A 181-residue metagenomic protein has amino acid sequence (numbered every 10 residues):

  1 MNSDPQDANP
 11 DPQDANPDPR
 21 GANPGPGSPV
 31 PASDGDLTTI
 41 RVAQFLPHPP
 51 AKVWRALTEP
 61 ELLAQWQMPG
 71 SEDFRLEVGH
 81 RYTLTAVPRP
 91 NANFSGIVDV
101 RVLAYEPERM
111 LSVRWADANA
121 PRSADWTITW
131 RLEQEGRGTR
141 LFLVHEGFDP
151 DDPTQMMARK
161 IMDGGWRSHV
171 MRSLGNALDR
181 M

Functional and structural regions predicted by a protein language model:
M1-N2, N119, F148-M181: A conserved amphipathic terminal alpha-helix motif
M1-N9, N16-D73, E77: Hydrophobic ligand-binding cavity/cleft-lining segments
R41-V42, E61-I97, Y105, M110: Short beta-edge strand/loop motif at the mouth of beta-sheet-based domains
Q44, I97-A104, W126-E133: Hydrophobic/aromatic beta-strand elements that line small-molecule binding cavities or substrate pockets in beta-rich
P50-A51, L103-R109, R131-R140: A short, structured loop/turn motif at beta-sheet edges
V53-W54, L63, Y82-L84, V102 (+4 more regions): Hydrophobic pocket/interface hotspot
R89-F94, A120-R122, P150: Short, cysteine-centered beta-strand-loop-beta hairpins and adjacent loop/turn segments enriched in charged/polar
R114-D125: Short solvent-exposed strand/turn elements
